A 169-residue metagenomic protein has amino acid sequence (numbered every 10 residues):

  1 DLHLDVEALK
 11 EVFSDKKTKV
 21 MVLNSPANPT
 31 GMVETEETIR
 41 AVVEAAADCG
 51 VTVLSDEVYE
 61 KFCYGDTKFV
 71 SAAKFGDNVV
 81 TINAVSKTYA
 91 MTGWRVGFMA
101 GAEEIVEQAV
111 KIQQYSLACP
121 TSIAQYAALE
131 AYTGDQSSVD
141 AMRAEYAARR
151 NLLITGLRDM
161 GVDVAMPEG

Functional and structural regions predicted by a protein language model:
H3-K17, P29-T52, E57-M91, E104: Active-site pre-lysine segment of PLP-dependent enzymes
K19-V22, L54, F98-A100: Structural motif
L23-P29: Conserved proline-anchored active-site loop of SAM-dependent methyltransferases that bridges a beta-strand
P26, E57-V58, E168-G169: Short, well-ordered beta-to-alpha junction loops that form the rim of enzyme active sites and present histidine/acidic
P29, W94-V96, G169: A conserved catalytic-core signature of glycosyltransferases
I39, V43, M142-A147: Amphipathic, non-transmembrane alpha-helical scaffold segments
N78-A144, N151-G156, M160: Conserved core segment of the aminotransferase class I/II
Y146-A147, G161-G169: Conserved PLP-binding catalytic core of the aspartate aminotransferase-like
